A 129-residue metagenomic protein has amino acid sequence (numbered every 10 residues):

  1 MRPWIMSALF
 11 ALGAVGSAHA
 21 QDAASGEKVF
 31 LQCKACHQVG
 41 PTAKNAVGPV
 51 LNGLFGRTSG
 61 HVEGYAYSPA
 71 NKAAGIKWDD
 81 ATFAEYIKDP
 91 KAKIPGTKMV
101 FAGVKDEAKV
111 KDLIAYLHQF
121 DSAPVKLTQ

Functional and structural regions predicted by a protein language model:
M1-W4: Positively charged n-region of N-terminal signal peptides that target proteins for export
S7-A14: Bacterial N-terminal signal peptides
S17-H19: Bacterial Sec-dependent signal peptides at the C-terminal "C-region" and cleavage site
Q21-A66, K72-K77, K88-P95, F120-Q129: Periplasmic/extracellular electron-transfer cofactor-ligation site, primarily the c-type cytochrome heme-c attachment
